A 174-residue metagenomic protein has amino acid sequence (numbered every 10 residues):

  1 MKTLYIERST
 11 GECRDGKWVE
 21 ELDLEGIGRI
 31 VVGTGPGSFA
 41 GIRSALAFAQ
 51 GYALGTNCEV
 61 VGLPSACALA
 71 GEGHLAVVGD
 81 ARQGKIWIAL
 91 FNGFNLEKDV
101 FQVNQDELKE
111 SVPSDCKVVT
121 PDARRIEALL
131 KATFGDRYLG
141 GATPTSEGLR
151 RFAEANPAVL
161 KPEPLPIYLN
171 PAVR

Functional and structural regions predicted by a protein language model:
M1-G16, V61-R174: Oxyanion-binding and handling regions
G16-R29: Helix-rich "cap/lid" substructures immediately adjacent to catalytic or cofactor-binding pockets
E21, I42, A47-G51, G71-G73 (+1 more regions): Hydrophobic alpha-helical segments
R29-V60: DPxDG-like acidic metal-binding loop motif
